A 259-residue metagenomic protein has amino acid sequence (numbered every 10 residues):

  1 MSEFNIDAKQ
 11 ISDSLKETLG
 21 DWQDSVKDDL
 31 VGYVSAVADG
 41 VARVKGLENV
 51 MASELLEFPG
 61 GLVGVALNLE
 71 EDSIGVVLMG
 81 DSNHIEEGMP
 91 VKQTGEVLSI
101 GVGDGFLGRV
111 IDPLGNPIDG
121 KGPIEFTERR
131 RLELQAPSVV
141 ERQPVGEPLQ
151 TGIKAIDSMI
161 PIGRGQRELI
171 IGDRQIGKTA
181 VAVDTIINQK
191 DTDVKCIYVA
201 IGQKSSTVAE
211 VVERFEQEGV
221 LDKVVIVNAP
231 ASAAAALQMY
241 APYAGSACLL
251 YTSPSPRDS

Functional and structural regions predicted by a protein language model:
S2-T18, D24-K27, Y33-L149: Acidic-enriched and Gly/Ser
S14-W22, G152-I156, G245-A247: Phosphate-interacting basic helix/loop segments used at nucleotide- and nucleic-acid interfaces
E48-A52, P59-G60, T185-N188, E213-E218 (+1 more regions): Short, solvent-exposed amphipathic alpha-helical segments in soluble enzyme and RNA/protein-processing domains
S82-N83, V97, G115-P117, Q175-I176 (+2 more regions): Conserved nucleotide-binding/hydrolysis micro-motifs of P-loop NTPases
D119-Q166, A182-D184, L221-A233, L237-Y240: P-loop NTPase nucleotide-binding/switch module
I153-V199, Q203, S246-C248: P-loop NTPase nucleotide-binding module
N188-I197, Q203-A231: P-loop NTPase switch/communication element
Y251-D258: Conserved small/polar residues in nucleotide/adenosyl-binding loops
